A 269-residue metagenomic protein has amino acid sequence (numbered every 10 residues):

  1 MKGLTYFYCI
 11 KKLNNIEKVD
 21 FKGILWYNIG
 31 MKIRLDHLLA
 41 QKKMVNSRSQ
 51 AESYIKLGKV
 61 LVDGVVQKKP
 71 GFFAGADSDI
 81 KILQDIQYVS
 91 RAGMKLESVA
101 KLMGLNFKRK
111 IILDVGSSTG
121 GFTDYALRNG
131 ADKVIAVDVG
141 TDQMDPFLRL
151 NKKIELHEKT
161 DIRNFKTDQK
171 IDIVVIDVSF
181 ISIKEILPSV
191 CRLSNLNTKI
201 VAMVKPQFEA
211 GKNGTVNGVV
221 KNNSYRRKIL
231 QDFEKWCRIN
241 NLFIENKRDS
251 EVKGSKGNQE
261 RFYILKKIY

Functional and structural regions predicted by a protein language model:
M31-S78, I111: A basic, amphipathic helix-loop patch mediating RNA/tRNA/ribosome contacts
R109-G116: Conserved class I S-adenosyl-L-methionine
T119-G130: Conserved SAM-binding loop of SAM-dependent methyltransferases across substrates and taxa, primarily the Class I
D132-I135: Short beta-strand element of Class I
V137-Q169, I173, V178-I181: S-adenosyl-L-methionine
N197-V204: Conserved beta-strand signature within the Rossmann-like core of class I S-adenosyl-L-methionine
P206-N222: Short, glycine-/aromatic-enriched active-site segment of Class I SAM-dependent methyltransferases
V252-Y269: Core SAM-dependent methyltransferase catalytic element
